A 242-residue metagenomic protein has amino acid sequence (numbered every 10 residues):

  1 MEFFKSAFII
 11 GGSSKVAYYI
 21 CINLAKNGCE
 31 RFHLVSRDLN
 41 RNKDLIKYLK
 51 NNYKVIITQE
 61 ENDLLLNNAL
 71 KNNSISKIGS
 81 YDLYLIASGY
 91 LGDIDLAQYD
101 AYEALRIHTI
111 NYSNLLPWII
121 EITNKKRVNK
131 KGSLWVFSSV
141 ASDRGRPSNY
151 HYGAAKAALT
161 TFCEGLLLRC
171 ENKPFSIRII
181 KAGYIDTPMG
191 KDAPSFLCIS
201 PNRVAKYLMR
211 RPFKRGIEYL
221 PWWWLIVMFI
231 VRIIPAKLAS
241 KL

Functional and structural regions predicted by a protein language model:
S13-S14: Conserved glycine-rich cofactor-binding loop
C29-D44: Conserved glycine-rich Rossmann-like NAD(P)H-binding loop of the short-chain dehydrogenase/reductase
L85-D93: Conserved NAD(P)H cofactor-binding loop of Rossmann-fold oxidoreductase domains
Y90, A97-P117, L159: Catalytic Tyr-X3-Lys loop
I119, A155: Active-site helix of classical SDR
S139: Residue(s) in the substrate-gating loop at a strand-loop-helix junction that position the organic substrate next
R144-Y150, A193: Active-site loop immediately N-terminal to the catalytic Tyr-X3-Lys motif of short-chain dehydrogenase/reductase
I179, P194-F229: C-terminal helical subdomain
